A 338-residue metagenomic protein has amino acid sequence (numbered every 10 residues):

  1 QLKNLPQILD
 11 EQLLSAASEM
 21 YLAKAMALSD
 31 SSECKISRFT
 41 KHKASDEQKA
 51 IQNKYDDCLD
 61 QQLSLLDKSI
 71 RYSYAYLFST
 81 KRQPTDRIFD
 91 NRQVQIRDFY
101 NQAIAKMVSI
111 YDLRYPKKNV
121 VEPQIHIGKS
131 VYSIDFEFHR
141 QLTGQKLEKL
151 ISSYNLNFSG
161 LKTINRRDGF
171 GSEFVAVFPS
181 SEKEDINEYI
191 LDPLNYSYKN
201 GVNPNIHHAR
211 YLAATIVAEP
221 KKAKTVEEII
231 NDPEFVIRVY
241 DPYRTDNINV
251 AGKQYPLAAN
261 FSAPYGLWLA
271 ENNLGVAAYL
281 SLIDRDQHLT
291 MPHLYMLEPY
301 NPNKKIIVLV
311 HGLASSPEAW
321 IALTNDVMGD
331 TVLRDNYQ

Functional and structural regions predicted by a protein language model:
Q1-I307, S316-A322: Flexible, membrane-associating and regulatory peripheral segments of lipid-active enzymes
V310-G312: Glycine-rich His-Gly loop
A314, Q338: Conserved catalytic-core segments centered on acid/base and nucleophilic motifs
I321-Y337: Short amphipathic alpha-helix adjacent to the substrate-entry channel of hydrolases
